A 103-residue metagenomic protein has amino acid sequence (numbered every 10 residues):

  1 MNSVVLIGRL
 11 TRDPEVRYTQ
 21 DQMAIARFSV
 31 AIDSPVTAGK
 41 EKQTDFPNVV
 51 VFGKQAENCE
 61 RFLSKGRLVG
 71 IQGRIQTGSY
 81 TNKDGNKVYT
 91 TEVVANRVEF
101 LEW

Functional and structural regions predicted by a protein language model:
M1-W103: Single-stranded nucleic acid-binding surfaces, predominantly the OB-fold ssDNA-binding core
